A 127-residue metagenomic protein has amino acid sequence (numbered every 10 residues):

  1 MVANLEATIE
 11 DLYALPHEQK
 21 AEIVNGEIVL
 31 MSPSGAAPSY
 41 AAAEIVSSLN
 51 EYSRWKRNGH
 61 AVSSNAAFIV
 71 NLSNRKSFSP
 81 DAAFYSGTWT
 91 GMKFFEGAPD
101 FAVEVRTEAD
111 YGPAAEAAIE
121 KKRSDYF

Functional and structural regions predicted by a protein language model:
M1-F127: Gly/Pro/Ser/Thr-rich low-complexity, intrinsically disordered segments predominantly at protein N-termini
